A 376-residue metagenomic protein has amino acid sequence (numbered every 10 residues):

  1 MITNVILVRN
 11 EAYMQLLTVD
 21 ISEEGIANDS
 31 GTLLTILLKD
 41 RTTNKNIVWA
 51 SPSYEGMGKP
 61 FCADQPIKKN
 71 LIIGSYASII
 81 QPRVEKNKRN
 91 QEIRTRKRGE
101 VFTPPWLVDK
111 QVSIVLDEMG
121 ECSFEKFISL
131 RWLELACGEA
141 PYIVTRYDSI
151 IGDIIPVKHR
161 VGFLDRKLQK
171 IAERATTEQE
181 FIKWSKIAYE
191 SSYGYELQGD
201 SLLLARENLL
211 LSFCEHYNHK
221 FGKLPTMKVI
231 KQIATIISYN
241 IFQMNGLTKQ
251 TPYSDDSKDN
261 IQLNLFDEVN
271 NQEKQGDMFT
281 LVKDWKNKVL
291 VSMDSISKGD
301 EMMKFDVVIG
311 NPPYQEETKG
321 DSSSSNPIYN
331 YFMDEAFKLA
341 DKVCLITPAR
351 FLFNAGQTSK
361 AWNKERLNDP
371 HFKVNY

Functional and structural regions predicted by a protein language model:
I2-N375: SAM-dependent methyltransferase catalytic region
